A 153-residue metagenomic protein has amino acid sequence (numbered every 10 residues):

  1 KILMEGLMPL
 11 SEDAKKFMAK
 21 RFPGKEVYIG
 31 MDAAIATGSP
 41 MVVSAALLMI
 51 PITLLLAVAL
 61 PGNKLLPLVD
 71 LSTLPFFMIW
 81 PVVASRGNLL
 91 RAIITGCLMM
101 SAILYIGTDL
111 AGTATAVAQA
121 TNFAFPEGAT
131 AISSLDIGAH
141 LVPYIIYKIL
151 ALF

Functional and structural regions predicted by a protein language model:
K1, V58-A59, R91: Core alpha-helical transmembrane segments of integral membrane proteins
K1-G6, G96, M100: Hydrophobic alpha-helical membrane-embedded segments
I2-S11, V117-T121: Interfacial/capping segments of alpha-helical transmembrane domains
E5-A33: Juxtamembrane inter-helical linkers in multi-pass membrane proteins
F17-K25, N63-F153: Transmembrane alpha-helical segments and their short flanking loops that form helix-hairpins/helix-helix interfaces
V27-R86: C-terminal structural cap/anchor segments
